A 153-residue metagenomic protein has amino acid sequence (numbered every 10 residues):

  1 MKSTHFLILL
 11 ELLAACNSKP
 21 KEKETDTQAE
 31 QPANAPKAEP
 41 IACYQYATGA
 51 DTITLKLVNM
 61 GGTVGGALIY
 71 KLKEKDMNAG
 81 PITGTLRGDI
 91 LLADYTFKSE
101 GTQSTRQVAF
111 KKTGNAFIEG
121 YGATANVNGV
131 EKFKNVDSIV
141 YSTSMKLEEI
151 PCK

Functional and structural regions predicted by a protein language model:
M1-A14: Sec-dependent bacterial lipoprotein signal peptides
C16-P20: Bacterial signal peptide processing site
N34-D51: Tryptophan-anchored aromatic micro-motifs
T48-A50, T63-G65, L92-K153: Beta-sheet ligand-binding and adhesion/scaffold domains
T52-K56: Periodic aromatic/glycine/histidine/acidic cluster detector with a strong bias toward beta-strand repeat architectures
V58-T85: N-terminal glycine/threonine-rich, aromatic-flanked beta-hairpin/loop signature
